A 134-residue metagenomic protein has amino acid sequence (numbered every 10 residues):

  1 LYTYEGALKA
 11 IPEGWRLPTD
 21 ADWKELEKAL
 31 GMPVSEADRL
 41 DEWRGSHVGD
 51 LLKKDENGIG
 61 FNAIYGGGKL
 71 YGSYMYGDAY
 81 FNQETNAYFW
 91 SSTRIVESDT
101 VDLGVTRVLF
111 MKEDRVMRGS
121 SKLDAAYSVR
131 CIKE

Functional and structural regions predicted by a protein language model:
L1-E134: Conserved positions within compact, well-structured domain cores
